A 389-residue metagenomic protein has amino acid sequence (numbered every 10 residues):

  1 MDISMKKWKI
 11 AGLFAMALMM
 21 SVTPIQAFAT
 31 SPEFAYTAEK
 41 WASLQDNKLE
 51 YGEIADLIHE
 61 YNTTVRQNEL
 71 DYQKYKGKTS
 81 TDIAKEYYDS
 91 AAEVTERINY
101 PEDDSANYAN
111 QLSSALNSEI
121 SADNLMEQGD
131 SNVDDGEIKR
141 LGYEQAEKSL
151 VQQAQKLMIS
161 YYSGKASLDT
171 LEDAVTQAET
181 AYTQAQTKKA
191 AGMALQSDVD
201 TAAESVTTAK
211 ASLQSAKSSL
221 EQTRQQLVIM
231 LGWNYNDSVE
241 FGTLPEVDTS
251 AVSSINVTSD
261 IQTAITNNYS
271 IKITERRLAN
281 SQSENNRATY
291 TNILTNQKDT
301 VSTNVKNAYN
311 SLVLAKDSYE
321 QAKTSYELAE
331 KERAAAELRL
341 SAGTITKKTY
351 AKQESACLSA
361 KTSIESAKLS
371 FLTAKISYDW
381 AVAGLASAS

Functional and structural regions predicted by a protein language model:
M1-A29: Sec-dependent N-terminal signal peptides of Gram-positive bacterial secreted proteins and lipoproteins
S4, S31-Y51, G242, K298-V301 (+1 more regions): Acidic, low-complexity, intrinsically disordered peripheral segments
T30-Q153: Short flexible linkers and secondary-structure junctions
N68, Y75, A166-L213, D317-E365 (+2 more regions): Charged, solvent-exposed structural "stalk/scaffold" segments of large extracytoplasmic/peripheral assemblies
Y72, T79, E86, E93 (+19 more regions): Leucine-rich amphipathic alpha-helices with coiled-coil/heptad-repeat character
A122-E144, L244-S250, K272, A279-S281 (+1 more regions): Small/polar (Gly/Ser/Thr/Ala-rich) solvent-exposed segments that form structured loops/beta-strands/short helices used
K217-S259, I376-S389: Short, solvent-exposed, mixed-charge loop/turn linkers that connect secondary-structure elements
